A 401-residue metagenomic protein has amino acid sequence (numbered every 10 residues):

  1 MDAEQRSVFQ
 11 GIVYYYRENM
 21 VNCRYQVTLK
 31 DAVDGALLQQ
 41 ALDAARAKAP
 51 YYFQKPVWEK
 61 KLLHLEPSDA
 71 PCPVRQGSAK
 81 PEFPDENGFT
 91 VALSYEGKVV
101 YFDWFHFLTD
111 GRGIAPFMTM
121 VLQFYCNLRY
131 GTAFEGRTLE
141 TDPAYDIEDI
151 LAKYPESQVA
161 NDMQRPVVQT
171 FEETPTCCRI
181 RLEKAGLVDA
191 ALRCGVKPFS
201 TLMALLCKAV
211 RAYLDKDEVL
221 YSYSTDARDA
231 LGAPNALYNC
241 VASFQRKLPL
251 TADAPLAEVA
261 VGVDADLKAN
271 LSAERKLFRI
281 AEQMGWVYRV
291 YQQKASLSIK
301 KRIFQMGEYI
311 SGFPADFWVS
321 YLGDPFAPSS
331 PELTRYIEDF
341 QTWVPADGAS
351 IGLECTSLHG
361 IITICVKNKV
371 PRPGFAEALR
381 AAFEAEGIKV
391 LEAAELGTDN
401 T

Functional and structural regions predicted by a protein language model:
M1-K61, S68-A92, R211-T401: Acyl-thioester-dependent acyl-group transfer interface
D2-V8, L108-D189, F383-N400: Non-catalytic, low-complexity flexible loops and terminal extensions
K30-A49, D103-T119, I180-D215, I364 (+1 more regions): Acyl activation and transfer enzymes in specialized metabolism, enriched for ANL adenylate-forming modules
K48-K55, L128-Y145, A185-T201, M306-Y321: Short, charge-rich amphipathic segments
E59-S68, T132-Y154, F199-R211, W318-S330: Charged, low-complexity, helix/coiled-coil-prone segments
P81-L128, L139-P143, I147-I150, T356-F375 (+1 more regions): Histidine-centered acyl-transfer/condensation active-site motif and its immediate structural neighborhood
E96, P175-R179, C194: Local beta-strand/beta-hairpin segments that build beta-sheet-rich folds
V121, Y125-R129, V210, L267 (+1 more regions): Short, well-ordered alpha-helical segments in soluble proteins
